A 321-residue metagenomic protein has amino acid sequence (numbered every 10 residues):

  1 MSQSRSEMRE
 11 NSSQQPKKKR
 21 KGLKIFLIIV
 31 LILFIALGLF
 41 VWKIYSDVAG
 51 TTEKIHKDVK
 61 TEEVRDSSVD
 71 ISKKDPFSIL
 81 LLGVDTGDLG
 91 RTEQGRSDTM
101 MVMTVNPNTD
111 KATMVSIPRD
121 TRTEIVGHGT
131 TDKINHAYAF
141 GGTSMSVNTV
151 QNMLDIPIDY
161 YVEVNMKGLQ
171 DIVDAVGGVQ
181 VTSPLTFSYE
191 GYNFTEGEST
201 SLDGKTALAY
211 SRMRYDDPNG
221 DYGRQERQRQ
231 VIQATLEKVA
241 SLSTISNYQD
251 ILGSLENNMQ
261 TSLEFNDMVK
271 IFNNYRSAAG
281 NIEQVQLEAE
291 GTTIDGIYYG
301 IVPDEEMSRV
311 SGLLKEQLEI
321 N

Functional and structural regions predicted by a protein language model:
S2-N321: Non-catalytic, solvent-exposed segments at the cell envelope interface
